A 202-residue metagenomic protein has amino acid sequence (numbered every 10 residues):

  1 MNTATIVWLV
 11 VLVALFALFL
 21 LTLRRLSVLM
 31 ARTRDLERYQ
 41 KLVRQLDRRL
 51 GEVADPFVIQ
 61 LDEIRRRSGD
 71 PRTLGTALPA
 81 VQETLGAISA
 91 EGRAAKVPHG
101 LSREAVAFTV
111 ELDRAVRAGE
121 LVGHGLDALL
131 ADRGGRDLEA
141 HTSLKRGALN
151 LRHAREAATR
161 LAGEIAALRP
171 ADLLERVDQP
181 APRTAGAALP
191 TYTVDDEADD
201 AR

Functional and structural regions predicted by a protein language model:
M1-D35: N-terminal signal-anchor transmembrane alpha helix of single-pass membrane proteins, serving as the membrane-anchoring
V13-F16, A115-G119, A154: Hydrophobic alpha-helical transmembrane segments of multipass integral membrane proteins
R25-V28, R32, V53-P56, T84-E91 (+2 more regions): Interface faces of extended alpha-helical assemblies that scaffold/oligomerize eukaryotic macromolecular complexes
L36-Q40: C-terminal recognition in membrane/secretory proteostasis and scaffolding
K41-D113, D137-Q179: Alpha-helical segments in soluble extracytoplasmic regions
R114-R136: Non-transmembrane, low-complexity coil segments enriched in Pro/Ser/Thr that form solvent-exposed tails and flexible
G119-V122, L126, G147-A162, A185-P190: A short, terminal or domain-edge coil/loop segment
R176-R202: Long, non-transmembrane cytosolic or organellar matrix-exposed soluble domains/tails of integral membrane proteins
